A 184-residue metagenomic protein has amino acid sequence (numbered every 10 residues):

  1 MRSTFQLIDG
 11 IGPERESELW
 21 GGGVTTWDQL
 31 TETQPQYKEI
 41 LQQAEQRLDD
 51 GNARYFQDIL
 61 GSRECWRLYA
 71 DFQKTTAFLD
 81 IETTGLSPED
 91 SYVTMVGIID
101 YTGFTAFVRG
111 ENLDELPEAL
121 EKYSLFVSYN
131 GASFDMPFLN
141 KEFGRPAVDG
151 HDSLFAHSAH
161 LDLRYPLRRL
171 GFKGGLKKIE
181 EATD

Functional and structural regions predicted by a protein language model:
M1-Q73: N-terminal accessory regions of nucleic-acid-interacting proteins
G10-G12, G23, G85, G97 (+1 more regions): Glycine-centered flexibility sites
S17, D28, T94, P137 (+1 more regions): Active-site-proximal helix/loop capping residues that flank conserved catalytic or ligand/cofactor
W20, P88-D90, F138, L170: Short, function-defining helix-loop hinge/capping sites that tune catalysis or transport
L60-L125: Conserved RNase H-like, two-metal-ion catalytic cores of nucleic-acid enzymes
I98-T183: Conserved DEDDh/DEDDy metal-dependent 3′-5′ exonuclease domain
